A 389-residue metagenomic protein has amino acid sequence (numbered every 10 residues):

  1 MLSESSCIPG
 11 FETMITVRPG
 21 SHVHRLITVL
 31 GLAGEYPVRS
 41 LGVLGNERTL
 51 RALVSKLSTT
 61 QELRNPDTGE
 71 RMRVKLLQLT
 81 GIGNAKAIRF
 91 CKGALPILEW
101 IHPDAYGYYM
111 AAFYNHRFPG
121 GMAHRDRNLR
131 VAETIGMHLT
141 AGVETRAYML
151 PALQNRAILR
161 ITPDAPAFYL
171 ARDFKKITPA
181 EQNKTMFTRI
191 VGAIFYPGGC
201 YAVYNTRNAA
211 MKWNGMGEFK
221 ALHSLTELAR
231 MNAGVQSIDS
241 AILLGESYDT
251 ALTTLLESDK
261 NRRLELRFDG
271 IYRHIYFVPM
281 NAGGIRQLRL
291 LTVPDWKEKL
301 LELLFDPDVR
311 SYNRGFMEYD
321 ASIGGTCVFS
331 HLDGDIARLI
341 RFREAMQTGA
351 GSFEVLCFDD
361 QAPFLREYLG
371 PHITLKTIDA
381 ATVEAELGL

Functional and structural regions predicted by a protein language model:
M1-N128, P151: Nuclease-adjacent, charged terminal/linker segments that flank catalytic cores
D126-L389: Electrostatic, structured charged patches in enzyme active sites and in nucleic-acid/phosphate-binding
